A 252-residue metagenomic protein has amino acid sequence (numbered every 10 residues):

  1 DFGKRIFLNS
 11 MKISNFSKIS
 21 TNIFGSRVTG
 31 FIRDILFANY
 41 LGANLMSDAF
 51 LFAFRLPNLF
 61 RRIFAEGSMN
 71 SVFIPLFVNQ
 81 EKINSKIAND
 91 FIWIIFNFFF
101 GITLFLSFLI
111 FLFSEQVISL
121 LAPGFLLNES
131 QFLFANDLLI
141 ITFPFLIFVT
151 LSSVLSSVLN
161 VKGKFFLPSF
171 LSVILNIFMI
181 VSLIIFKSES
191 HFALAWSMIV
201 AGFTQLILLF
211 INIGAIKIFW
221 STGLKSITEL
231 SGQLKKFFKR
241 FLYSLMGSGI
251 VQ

Functional and structural regions predicted by a protein language model:
F7-Q252: Membrane-embedded alpha-helical bundles of multi-pass transporters/translocases, especially carrier/permease families
